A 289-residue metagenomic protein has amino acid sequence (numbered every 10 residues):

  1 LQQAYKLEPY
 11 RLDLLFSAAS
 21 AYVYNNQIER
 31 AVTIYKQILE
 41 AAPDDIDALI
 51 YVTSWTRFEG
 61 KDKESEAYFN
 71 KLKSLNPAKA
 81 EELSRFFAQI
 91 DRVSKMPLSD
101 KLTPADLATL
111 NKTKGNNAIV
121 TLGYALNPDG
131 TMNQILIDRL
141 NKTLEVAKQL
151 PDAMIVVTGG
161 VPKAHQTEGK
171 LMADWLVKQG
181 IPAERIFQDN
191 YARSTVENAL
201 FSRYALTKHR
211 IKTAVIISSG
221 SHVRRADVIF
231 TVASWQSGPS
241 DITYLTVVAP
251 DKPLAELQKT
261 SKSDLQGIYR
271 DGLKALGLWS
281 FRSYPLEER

Functional and structural regions predicted by a protein language model:
L1-K6, D13-E40, I46-D47, S54 (+2 more regions): A structural signal for short, hydrophobic/glycine-enriched beta-strand patches
G267-R289: Low-complexity, Gly/Ser/Thr/Pro-rich intrinsically disordered linker/tail segments
